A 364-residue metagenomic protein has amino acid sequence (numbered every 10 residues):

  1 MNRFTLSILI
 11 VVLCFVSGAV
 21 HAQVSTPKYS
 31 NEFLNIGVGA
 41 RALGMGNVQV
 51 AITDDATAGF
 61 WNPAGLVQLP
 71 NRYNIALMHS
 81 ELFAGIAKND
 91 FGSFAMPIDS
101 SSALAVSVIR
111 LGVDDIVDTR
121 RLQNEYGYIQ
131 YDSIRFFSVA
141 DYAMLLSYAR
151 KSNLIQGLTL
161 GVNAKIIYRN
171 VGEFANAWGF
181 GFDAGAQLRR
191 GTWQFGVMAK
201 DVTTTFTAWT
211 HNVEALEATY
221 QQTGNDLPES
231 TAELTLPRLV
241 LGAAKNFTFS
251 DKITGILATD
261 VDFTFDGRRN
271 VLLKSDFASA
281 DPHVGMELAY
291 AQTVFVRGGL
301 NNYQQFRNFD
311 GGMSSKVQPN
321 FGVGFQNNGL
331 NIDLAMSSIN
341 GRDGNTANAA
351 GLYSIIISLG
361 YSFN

Functional and structural regions predicted by a protein language model:
M1-L9: Bacterial N-terminal signal peptides that target proteins for export
L9-I10, L158: Short N-terminal leader segment in a subset of presequences, especially plant chloroplast and some mitochondrial
S17-A19: N-terminal signal peptide c-region/cleavage motif recognized by signal peptidases
Q23-N364: Subset of outer-membrane beta-barrel
